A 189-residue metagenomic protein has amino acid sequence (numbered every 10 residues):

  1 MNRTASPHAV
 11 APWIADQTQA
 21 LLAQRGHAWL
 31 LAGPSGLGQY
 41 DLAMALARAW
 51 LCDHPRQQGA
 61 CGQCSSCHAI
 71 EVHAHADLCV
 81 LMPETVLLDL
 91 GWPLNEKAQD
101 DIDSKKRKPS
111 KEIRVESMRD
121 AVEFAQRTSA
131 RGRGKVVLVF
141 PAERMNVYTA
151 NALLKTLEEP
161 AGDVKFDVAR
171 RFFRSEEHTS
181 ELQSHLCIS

Functional and structural regions predicted by a protein language model:
M1-Y148: Clamp-loader machinery-focused feature within the broader ASCE/P-loop NTPase space
L42-L46, A152, T156, S175: Alpha-helical scaffold elements adjacent to nucleotide-binding pockets in ATP/GTP-utilizing enzyme cores
C61, F173-R174: Alpha-helix N-cap/helix-start and coil->helix boundary motif
H75, A150, F173, H185: ATP/adenylate-binding site constellation spanning eukaryotic-like Ser/Thr protein kinases, ABC-transporter
Q126, N151-K165: Conserved catalytic/switch belt of AAA+ P-loop NTPases
R131-V136, A161-D167: Loop/turn-to-beta-strand initiation segments
F140-A142, V168-F173: A short beta-strand-to-loop transition that corresponds to the Sensor-1 phosphate-sensing loop of AAA+ P-loop ATPases
E176-S189: Single conserved hydrophobic/aromatic residue that forms the stacking wall/gate of nucleotide- or nucleobase-binding
